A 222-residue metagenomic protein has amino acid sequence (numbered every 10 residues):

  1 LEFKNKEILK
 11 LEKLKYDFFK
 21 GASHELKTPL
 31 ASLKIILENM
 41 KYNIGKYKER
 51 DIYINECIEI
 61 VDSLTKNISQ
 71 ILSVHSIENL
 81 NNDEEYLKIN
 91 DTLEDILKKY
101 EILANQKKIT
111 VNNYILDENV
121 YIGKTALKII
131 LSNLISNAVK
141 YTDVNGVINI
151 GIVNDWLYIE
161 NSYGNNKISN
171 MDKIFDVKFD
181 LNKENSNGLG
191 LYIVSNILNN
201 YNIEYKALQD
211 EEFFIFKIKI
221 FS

Functional and structural regions predicted by a protein language model:
Y16, K20-H24: Conserved phosphoacceptor histidine of two-component systems
K41-K48: Short acidic helix/loop segment immediately C-terminal to the autophosphorylated histidine in two-component histidine
E56-I68: Short alpha-helical segment of the dimerization/phosphotransfer core of two-component systems
A138-V139: Short helix-loop "hinge" at the ATP-lid/N-box region of the Bergerat-fold HATPase_c
N166-K178: Short conserved segment of the HATPase_c
N202-D210: Glycine-rich ATP-binding loops of the HATPase_c
